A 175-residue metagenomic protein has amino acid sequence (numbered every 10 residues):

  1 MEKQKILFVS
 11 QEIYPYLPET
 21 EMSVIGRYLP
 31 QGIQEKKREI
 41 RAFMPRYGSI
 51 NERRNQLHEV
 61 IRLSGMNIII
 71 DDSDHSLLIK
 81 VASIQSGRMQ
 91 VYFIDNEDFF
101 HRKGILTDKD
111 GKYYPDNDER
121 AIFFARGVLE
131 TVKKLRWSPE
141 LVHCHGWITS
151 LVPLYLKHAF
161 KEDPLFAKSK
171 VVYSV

Functional and structural regions predicted by a protein language model:
M1-V175: Catalytic cores of nucleotide-sugar-dependent glycosyltransferases that transfer UDP/GDP/TDP-activated
